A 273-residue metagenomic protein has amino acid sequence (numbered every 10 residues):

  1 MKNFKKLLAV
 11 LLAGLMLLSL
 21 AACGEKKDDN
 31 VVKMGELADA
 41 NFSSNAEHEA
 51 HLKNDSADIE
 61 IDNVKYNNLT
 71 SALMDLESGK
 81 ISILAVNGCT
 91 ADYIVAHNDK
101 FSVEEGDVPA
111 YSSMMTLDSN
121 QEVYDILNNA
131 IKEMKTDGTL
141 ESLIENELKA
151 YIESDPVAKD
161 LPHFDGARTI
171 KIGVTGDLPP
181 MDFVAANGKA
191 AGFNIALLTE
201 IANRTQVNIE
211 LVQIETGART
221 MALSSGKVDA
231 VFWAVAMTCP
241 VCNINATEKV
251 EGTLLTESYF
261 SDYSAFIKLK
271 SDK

Functional and structural regions predicted by a protein language model:
M1-L11: Bacterial N-terminal signal peptides that target proteins for export
L12, N30, A110, R168 (+2 more regions): Residues that flank catalytic or metal-binding motifs in active/ligand-binding sites
L18-A22: C-terminal motif of bacterial Sec signal peptides marking the signal peptidase cleavage site
G24, A40, Y111-S154, I195-R204 (+1 more regions): Extended ligand-binding regions for polar small-molecule ligands
D29, E36-D39, G88-Y111, T116-D118 (+2 more regions): Acidic, polar ligand-binding/catalytic clefts
N30-I83, N87, S142, G166-C239: Extracytoplasmic small-molecule ligand-binding "clamshell" domains of the periplasmic binding protein/Venus flytrap
K53-N54, D58-V64, M74, S78 (+8 more regions): A residue-level marker of the well-folded mature domains of exported/periplasmic proteins
L143-I172: Disordered inhibitory propeptide/activation segment of secreted metzincin zinc metalloprotease zymogens, centered on
